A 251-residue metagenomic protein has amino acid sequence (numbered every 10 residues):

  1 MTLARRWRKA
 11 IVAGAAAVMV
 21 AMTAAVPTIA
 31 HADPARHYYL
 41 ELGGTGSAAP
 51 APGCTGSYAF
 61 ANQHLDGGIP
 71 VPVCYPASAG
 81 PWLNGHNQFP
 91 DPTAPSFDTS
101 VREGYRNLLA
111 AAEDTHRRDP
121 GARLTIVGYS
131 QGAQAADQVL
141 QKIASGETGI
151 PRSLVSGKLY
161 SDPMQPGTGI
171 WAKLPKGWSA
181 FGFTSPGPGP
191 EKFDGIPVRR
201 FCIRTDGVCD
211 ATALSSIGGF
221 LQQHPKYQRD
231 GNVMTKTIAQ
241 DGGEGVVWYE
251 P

Functional and structural regions predicted by a protein language model:
M1-A32: Secretory targeting and sorting signals
T2-R8, D33, A51, D119 (+1 more regions): Serine/threonine-rich low-complexity intrinsically disordered regions
I11, Q134-Q138, G177-F181: A short linear-motif detector with a strong N-terminal bias
A13-G14, F89-T93, P120: Generic alpha-helix detector with strongest preference for long hydrophobic helices that associate with membranes
T23, E113-P120: Short, solvent-exposed loop/edge-beta patches enriched in aromatic
D33-D114, K142-P251: Surface cap/lid and interfacial helix-loop subdomains adjacent to catalytic sites that gate substrate access
R117-Y129: Alpha/beta-hydrolase fold nucleophile elbow
I126-Q141: Gly/Ala-rich beta-loop-alpha elbow adjacent to hydrolase catalytic centers
